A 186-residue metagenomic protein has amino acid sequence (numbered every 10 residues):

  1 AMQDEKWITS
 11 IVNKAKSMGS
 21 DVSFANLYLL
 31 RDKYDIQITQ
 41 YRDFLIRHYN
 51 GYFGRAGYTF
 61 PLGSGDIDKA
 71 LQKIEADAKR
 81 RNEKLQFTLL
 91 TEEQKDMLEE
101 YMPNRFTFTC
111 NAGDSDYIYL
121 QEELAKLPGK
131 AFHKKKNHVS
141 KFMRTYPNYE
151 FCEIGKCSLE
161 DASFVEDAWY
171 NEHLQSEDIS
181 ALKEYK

Functional and structural regions predicted by a protein language model:
A1, E5, K135-K136: A structural signal for well-ordered alpha-helical scaffolds and beta->alpha junctions
Q3-K33: Intrinsically disordered, low-complexity, positively charged segments
S10, S20, L85, K141-M143: Long, solvent-exposed N-terminal ectodomains of secreted or membrane-tethered precursors processed in the secretory
V12-A15, I74-N82, Y146, E166-W169: Hydrophobic, Leu/Ile/Phe/Ala-enriched alpha-helical segments that form helix-helix packing faces
S20-D21, L174-K186: Conserved GNAT-fold acetyl-CoA-binding loop/helix
V22-Q94: Conserved donor-binding loop and adjoining core beta-sheet/short helix segment in diverse acyl/aminoacyl transferases
E83-N111: Non-catalytic accessory segments adjacent to catalytic cores
P103-I179: Acyltransferase donor/substrate-recognition loop-hinge adjacent to the catalytic core
